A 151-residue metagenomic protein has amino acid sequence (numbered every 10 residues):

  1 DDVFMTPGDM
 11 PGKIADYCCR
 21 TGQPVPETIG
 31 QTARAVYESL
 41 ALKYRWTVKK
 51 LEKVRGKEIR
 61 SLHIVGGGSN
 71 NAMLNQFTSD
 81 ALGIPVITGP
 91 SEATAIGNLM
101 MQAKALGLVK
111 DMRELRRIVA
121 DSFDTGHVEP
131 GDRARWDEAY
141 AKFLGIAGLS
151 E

Functional and structural regions predicted by a protein language model:
D1-E151: Glycine/Thr-rich phosphate-binding loops that ligate phosphate moieties of nucleotide and other phosphorylated ligands
